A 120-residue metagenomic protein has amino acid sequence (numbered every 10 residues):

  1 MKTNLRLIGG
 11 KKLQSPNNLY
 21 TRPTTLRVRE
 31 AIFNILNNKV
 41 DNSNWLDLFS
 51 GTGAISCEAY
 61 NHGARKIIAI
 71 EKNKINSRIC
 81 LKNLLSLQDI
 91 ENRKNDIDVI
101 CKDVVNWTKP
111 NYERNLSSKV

Functional and structural regions predicted by a protein language model:
M1-H62: S-adenosyl-L-methionine
L36, G63, L84, Q88: Active-site catalytic pocket residues across diverse enzymes, especially alpha/beta-hydrolases
N44, K119-V120: Structural motif
E58-G63, P110-R114: Short, charged low-complexity intrinsically disordered segments located at boundaries of structured domains
K66-E71: Conserved SAM-binding motif I beta-strand of class I
I75: S-adenosyl-L-methionine-dependent methyltransferase catalytic core, i.e., the SAM/SAH-binding region
R78-L116: S-adenosyl-L-methionine
